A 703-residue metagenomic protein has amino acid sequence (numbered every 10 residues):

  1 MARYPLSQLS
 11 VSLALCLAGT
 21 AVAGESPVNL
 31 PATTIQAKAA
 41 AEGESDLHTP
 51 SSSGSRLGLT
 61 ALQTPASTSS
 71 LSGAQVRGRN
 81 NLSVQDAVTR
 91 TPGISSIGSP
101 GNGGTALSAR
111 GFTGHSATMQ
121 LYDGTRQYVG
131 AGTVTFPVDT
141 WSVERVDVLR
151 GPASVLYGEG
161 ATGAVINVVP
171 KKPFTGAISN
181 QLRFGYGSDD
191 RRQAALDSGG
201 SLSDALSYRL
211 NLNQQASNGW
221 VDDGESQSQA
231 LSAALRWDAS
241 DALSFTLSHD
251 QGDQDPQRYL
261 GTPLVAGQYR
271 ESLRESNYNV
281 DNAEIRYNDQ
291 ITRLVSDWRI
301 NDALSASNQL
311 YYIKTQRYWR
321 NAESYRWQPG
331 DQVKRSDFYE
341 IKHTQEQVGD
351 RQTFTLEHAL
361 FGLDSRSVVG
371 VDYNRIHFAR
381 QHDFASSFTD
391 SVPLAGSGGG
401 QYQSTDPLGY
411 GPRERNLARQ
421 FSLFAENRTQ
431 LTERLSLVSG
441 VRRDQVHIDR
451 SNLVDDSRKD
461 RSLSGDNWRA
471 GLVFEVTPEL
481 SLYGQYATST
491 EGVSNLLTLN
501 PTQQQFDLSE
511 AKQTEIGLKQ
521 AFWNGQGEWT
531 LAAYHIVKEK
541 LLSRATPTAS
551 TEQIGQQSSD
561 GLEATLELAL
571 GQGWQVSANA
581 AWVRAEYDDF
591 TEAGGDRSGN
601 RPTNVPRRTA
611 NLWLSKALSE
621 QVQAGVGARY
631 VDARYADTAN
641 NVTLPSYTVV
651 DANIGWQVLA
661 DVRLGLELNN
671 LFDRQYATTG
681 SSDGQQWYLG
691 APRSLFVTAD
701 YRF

Functional and structural regions predicted by a protein language model:
T34-Q75: N-terminal periplasmic "start-of-domain" segments of outer-membrane beta-barrel proteins
S70-G73, A87-R90, L107-R150: Periplasmic plug
V129, S142-E144, V155-L231, A239-L243 (+2 more regions): Outer-membrane beta-barrel translocator/receptor signature
D238-S240, Q345, D364-R366, D372-N374 (+5 more regions): Structural signature of Gram-negative outer-membrane beta-barrels, strongest in the C-terminal barrel of TonB-dependent
Q290-T315, S336-S451: Face-selective signature of the C-terminal outer-membrane beta-barrel domain
V295-E323, E475, S481-Q485, L508-T591 (+1 more regions): Membrane-embedded beta-barrel scaffold of Gram-negative outer-membrane proteins
Q526, H535-V537, Q553-A639, F672-Q675 (+1 more regions): Gram-negative outer-membrane beta-barrel transporters
Y630-D637, W656-F703: C-terminal beta-signal and adjacent terminal beta-strands/loops of Gram-negative outer-membrane beta-barrel proteins
